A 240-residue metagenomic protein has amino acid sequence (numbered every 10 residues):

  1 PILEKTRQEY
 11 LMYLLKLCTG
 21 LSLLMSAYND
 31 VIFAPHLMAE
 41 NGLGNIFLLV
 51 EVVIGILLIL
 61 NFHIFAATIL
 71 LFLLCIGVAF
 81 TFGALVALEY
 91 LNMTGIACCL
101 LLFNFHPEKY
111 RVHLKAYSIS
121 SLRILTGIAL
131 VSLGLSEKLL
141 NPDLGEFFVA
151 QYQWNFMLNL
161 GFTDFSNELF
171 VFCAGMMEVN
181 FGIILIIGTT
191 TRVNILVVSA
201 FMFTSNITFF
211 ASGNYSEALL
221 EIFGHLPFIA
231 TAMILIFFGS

Functional and structural regions predicted by a protein language model:
P1-F147, F162-M176, I187-S240: Extended, low-polarity transmembrane helix blocks
Q153-F162: Juxtamembrane membrane-water interface segments that cap and precede transmembrane helices
G182: Conformational-control "hinges and anchors"
